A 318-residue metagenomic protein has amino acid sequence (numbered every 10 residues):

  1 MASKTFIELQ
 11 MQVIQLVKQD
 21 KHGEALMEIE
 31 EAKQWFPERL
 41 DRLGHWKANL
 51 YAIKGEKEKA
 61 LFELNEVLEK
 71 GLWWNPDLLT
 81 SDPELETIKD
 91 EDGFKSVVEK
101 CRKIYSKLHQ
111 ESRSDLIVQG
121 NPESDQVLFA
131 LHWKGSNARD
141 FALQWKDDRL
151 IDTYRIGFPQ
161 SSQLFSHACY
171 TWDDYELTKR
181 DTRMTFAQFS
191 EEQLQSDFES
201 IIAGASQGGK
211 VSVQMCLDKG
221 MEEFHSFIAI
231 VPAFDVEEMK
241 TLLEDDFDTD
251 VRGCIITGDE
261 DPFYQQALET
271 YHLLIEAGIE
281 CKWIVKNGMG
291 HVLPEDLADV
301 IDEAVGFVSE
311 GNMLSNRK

Functional and structural regions predicted by a protein language model:
S112-D125: Short beta-strand-to-loop junctions in surface cap/lid or active-site-entrance loops
Q126-L194: Serine-hydrolase catalytic machinery in alpha/beta-hydrolase-like enzymes
F198-D248: Primarily recognizes the serine-hydrolase "nucleophile elbow" in alpha/beta-hydrolase and SGNH/GDSL folds
F234-S309: The feature captures the conserved acid-bearing segment of alpha/beta-hydrolase catalytic domains
